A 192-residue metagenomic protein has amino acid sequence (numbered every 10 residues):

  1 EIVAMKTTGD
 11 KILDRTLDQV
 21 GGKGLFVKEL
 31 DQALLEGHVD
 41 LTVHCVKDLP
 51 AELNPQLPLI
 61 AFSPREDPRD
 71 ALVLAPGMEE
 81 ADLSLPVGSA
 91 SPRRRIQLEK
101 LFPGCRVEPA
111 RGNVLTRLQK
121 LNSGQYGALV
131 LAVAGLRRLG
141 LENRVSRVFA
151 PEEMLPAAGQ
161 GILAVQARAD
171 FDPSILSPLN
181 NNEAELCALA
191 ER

Functional and structural regions predicted by a protein language model:
E1-K47, P55: N-terminal hydrophobic or amphipathic helices and topogenic motifs
E1-K6, K11-Q19, R95, K100-R192: Small-molecule-sensing regulatory modules
V3-M5, H44, F62, A90 (+1 more regions): Conserved beta-strand termini and adjacent loop/short-helix elements that scaffold enzyme active sites in alpha/beta
K23-G24, F62-S63, E153-P156: Short Gly/Pro-enriched turn/cap motifs at secondary-structure boundaries
V46-K47, P55-C105: A conserved helix-loop-strand patch within extracytoplasmic ligand-binding domains of the periplasmic binding
V46-L49, A134-L136: Short glycine-rich anion-binding loops that position phosphate/pyrophosphate groups of nucleotides and phosphorylated
